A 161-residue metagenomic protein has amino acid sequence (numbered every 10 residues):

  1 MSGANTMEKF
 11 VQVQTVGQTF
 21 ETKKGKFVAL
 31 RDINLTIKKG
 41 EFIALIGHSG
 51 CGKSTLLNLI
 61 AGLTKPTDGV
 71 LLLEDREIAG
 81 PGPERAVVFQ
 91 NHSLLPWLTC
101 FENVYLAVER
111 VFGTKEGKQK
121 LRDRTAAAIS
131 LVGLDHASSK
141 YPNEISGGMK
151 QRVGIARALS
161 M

Functional and structural regions predicted by a protein language model:
I46-H48: The feature captures the beta-strand-to-loop junction immediately N-terminal to the Walker
A61: Helix-to-loop junction immediately C-terminal to a conserved catalytic motif
G69-G80, G117: Conserved ABC transporter NBD signature motif
L98-A107: Short coil-to-helix segment of the ABC ATPase nucleotide-binding domain corresponding to the Q-loop/switch region
E109, E116-A137: Conserved ABC ATPase "signature" region
Y141-I145, M149: Conserved ABC ATPase signature
I155: Hydrophobic anchor residue at the start of the ABC signature
